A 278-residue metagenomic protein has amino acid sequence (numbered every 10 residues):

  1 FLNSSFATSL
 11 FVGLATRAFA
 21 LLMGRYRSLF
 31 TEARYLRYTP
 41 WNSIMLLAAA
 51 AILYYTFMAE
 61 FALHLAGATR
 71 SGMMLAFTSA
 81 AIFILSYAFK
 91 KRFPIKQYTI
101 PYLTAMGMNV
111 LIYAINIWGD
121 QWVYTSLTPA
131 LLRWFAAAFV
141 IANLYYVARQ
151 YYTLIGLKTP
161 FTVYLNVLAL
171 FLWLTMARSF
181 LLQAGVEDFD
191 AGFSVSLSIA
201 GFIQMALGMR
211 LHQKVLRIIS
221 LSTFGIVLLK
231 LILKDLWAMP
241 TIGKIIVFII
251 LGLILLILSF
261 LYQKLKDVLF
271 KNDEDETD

Functional and structural regions predicted by a protein language model:
F1-D278: Alpha-helical transmembrane segments of multi-pass membrane proteins
